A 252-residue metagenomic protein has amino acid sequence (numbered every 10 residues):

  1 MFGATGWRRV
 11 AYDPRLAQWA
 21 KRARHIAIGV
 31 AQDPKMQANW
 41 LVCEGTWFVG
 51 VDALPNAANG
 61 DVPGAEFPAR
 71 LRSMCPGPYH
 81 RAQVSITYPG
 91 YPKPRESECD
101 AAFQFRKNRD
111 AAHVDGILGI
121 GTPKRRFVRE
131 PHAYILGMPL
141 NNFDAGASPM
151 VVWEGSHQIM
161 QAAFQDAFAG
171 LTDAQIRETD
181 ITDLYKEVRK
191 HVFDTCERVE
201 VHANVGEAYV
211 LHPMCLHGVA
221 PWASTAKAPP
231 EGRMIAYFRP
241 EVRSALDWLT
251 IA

Functional and structural regions predicted by a protein language model:
M1-P78, E200-N204, A208: N-terminal auxiliary "cap/dimerization" subdomain that precedes the catalytic jelly-roll/cupin core of mononuclear
W7-R9, I135-P139, R198-E200, A208-V210 (+1 more regions): Conserved hydrophobic/aromatic beta-strand scaffold that supports enzyme active sites
R15-L16, P89-Y91, N141-A145, H157-Q158 (+3 more regions): Short, solvent-exposed loop/turn segments at secondary-structure junctions
W47-P131: Signature of the catalytic double-stranded beta-helix
R95-S97, I120-P123, A145-G155, Q161-D166 (+2 more regions): A short secondary-structure junction signal
F127-D144, Y237-P240: Short, conserved beta-strand element in jelly-roll/cupin
G146-V210: Double-stranded beta-helix
V205, V210-A252: Non-heme Fe(II)/2-oxoglutarate
